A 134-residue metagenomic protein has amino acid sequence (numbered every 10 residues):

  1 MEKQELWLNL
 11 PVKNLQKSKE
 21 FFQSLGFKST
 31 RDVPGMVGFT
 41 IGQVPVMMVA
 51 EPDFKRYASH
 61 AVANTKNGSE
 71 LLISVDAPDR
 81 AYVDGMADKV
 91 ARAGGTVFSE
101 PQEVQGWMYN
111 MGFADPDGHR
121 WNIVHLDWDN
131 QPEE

Functional and structural regions predicted by a protein language model:
M1-K17, E70-V75, L126-E134: N-terminal beta-strand motif that seeds the catalytic metal site of vicinal oxygen chelate
K3, I41-Q43, K66-E70: Short connector loops at helix/strand junctions that flank enzyme active sites, especially segments positioning acidic
L6, L25, V33-G35, L71 (+2 more regions): Residue-level marker for the onset of beta-strands and adjacent loop->beta junctions in well-ordered domains
N9-M47, E51-K55: Core segments of cupin and vicinal oxygen chelate
K17, R80-G85: Short, conserved charged micro-motifs
L25, P34, T65-K66, I123-W128: Membrane-topology and secretion signals of cell-surface/extracellular proteins
Y57-A63: Short beta-strand/turn micro-motifs at beta-sheet edges
A87-E134: Vicinal oxygen chelate
